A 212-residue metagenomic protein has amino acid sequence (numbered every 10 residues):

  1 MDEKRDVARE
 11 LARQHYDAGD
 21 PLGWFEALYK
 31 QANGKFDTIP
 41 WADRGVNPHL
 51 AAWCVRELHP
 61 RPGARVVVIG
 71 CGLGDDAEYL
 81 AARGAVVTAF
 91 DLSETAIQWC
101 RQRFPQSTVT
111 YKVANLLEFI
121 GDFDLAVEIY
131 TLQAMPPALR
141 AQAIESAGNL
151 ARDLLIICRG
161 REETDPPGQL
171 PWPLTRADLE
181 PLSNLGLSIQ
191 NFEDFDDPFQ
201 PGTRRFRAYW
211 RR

Functional and structural regions predicted by a protein language model:
M1-G121, P137-R212: Class I (Rossmann-like) S-adenosyl-L-methionine-dependent methyltransferase catalytic domain, capturing the SAM-binding
D124-L139: A short SAM/SAH-binding and catalytic strip from SAM-dependent methyltransferases
